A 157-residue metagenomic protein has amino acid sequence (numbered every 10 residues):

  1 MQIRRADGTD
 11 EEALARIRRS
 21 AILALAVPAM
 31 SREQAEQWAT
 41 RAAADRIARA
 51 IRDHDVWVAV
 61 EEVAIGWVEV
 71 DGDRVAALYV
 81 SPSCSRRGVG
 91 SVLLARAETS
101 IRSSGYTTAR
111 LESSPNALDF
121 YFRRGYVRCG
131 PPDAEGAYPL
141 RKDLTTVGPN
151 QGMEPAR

Functional and structural regions predicted by a protein language model:
Q2-R16: A short beta-loop-alpha structural element at the N-terminal edge of CoA-dependent acyl/N-acetyltransferase catalytic
R19-D45: Conserved GNAT-fold acetyl-CoA-binding loop/helix
H54-G66: Conserved beta-hairpin
V75-S85: A short, internal acetyl-CoA/4′-phosphopantetheine-binding micro-motif in the GNAT/acyltransferase core
C84, G88-R96: Conserved acetyl-CoA pyrophosphate-binding loop and the N-cap/start of the following alpha-helix in GNAT-like
I101-S114: Conserved GNAT acetyl-CoA-binding A-motif
R110-E112, V127-R141: Conserved catalytic-core motifs of GNAT/GCN5-like acyltransferases
Y121, Y126: Conserved active-site tyrosine of GNAT-family acetyltransferases
